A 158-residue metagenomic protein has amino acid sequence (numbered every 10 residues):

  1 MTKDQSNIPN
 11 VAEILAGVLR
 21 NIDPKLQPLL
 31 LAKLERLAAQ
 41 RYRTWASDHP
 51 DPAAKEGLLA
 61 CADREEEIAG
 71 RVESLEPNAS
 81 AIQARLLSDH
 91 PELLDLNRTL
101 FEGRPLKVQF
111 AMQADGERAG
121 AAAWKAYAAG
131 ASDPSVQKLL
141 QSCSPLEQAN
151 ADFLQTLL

Functional and structural regions predicted by a protein language model:
T2-L158: Non-heme di-metal
